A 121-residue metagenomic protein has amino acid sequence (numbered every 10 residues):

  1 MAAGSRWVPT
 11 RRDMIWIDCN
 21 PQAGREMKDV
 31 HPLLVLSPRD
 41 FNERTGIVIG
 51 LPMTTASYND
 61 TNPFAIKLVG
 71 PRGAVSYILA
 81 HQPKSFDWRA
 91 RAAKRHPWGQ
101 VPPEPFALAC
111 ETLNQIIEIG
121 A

Functional and structural regions predicted by a protein language model:
M1-A121: Conserved functional hotspots at enzyme active or ligand-binding sites that engage polyanionic ligands
